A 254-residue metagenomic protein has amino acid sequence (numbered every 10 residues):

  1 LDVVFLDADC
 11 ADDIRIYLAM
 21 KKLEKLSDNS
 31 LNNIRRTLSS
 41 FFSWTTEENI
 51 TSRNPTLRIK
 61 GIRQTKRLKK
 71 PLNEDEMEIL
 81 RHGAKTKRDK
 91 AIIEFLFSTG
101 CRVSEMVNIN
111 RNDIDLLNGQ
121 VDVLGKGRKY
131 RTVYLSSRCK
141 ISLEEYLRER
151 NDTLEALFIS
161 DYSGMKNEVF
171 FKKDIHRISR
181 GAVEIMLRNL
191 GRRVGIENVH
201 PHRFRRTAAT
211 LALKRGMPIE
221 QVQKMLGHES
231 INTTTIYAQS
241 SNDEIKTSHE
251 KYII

Functional and structural regions predicted by a protein language model:
L1-R67: N-terminal core-binding DNA-recognition domain of tyrosine recombinases/integrases
R15-I16, T51-I79, L124, D161-I175: Flexible interdomain linker/hinge and immediately adjacent N-terminus of the catalytic tyrosine-recombinase domain
T51, K66, E74-V103, K129: Basic, Lys/Arg- and aromatic-enriched nucleic-acid-binding interface segment
P71, G127, L226, S230-K251: Catalytic-site neighborhood detector that most strongly recognizes the C-terminal catalytic loop/helix of tyrosine
E94, S98, N189, R205-H228: C-terminal catalytic core of tyrosine-transesterase DNA break-rejoin enzymes
T99, S104, N108-E145: Conserved tyrosine-mediated DNA breakage-rejoining catalytic core shared by Y-recombinases
V133-Y134, I141, E145, Q239-I254: DNA/chromatin major-groove-contacting recognition/catalytic segments
S136-I196: Active-site/catalytic core of tyrosine-dependent DNA strand-transfer enzymes
